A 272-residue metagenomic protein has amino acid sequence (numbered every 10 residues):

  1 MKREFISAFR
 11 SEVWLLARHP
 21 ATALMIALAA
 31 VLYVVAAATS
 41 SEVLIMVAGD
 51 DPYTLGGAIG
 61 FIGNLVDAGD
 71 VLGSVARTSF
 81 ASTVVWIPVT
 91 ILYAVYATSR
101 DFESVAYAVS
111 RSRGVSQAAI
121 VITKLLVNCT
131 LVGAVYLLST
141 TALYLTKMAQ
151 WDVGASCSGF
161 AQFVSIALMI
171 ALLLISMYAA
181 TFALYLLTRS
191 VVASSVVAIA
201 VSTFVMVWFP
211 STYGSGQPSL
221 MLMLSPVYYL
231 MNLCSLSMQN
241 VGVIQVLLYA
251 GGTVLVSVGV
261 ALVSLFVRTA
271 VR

Functional and structural regions predicted by a protein language model:
M1-A30: Aromatic- and glycine-rich beta-strand/loop motifs that create alpha-glucan
E12-L15, A250-R272: Junction motif at the cytosolic side of a transmembrane helix
T22, A29-A97, V121-V192, M206 (+1 more regions): Secretory targeting signals
M46-D50, S219, A270-R272: Short, Lys/Arg-enriched, Gly/Pro-containing loop segments at transmembrane-helix junctions of multi-pass membrane
V109-Q117: Short helix-to-coil transition segments within interhelical loops that connect adjacent transmembrane helices
V191-A200: Alpha-helical transmembrane segments of multi-pass membrane transporters/permeases
T203, W208-P210: Nucleotide-cofactor and metal-assisted catalytic machinery
G216-S237: Short hydrophobic, aromatic-rich alpha-helical segments embedded in or entering the lipid bilayer of multi-pass
